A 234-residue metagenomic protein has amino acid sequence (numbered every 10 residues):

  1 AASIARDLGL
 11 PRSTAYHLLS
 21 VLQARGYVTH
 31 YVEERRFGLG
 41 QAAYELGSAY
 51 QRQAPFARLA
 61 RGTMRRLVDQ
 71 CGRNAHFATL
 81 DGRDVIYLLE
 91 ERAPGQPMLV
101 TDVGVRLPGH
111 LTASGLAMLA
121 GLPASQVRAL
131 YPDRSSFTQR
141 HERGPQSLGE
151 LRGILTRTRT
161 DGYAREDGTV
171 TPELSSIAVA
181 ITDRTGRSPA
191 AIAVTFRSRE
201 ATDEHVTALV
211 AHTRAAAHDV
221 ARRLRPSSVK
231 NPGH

Functional and structural regions predicted by a protein language model:
A1-R58, H218-P226: N-terminal helix-turn-helix
D7, R58-Q70, R157, D161 (+2 more regions): Amphipathic alpha-helical regulatory segments at dimerization interfaces that relay allosteric signals between sensory
V28-H30, F77-A78, I181: A structural signal for short hydrophobic beta-strand segments in well-ordered beta-sheet cores
E33-E34, G38-R134: Amphipathic alpha-helical effector-binding/dimerization core of metabolite-sensing transcriptional regulators
P108, L116-G121, Q126-L130, T138 (+1 more regions): Regulatory sensory and allosteric helical modules in signal-transduction proteins and certain transcription factors
G109-T112, T207-P226: Short, solvent-exposed cationic patches
Q126-H141, A217-H234: Cysteine/selenocysteine-centered motifs that mediate thiol-based redox chemistry or coordinate metal-sulfur cofactors
R143-A217, H234: Extended hydrophobic
